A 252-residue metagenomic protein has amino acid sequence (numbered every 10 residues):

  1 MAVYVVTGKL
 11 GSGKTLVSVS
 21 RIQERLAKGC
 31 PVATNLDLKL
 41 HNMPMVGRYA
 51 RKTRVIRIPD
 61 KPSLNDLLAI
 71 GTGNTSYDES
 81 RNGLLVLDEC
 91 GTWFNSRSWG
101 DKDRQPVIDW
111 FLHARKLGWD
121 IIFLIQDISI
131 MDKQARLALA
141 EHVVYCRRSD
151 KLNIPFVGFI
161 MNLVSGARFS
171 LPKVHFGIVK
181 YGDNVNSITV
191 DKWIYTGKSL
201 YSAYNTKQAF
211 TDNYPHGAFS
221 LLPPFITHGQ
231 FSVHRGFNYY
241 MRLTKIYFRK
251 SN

Functional and structural regions predicted by a protein language model:
A2-L26: Glycine-rich P-loop/Walker A and Walker A-like loops and their local beta1-loop-alpha1 context in P-loop NTPases
V17, M43-M45, D132-R136: A short acidic (Asp/Glu
G29-P31, R81-L84, L117-F123: Loop/turn-to-beta-strand initiation segments
C30-K39: Short beta-strand-centered segment that lines the nucleotide-binding/catalytic pocket of NTP-utilizing
K39-D109: Conserved nucleotide-sensing/catalytic segment adjacent to the nucleotide-binding pocket in NTP-handling enzymes
C90-N184: Replace "adjacent to P-loop NTPase cores in ATP/GTP-dependent enzymes" with "adjacent to NTP-binding cores
F156-N252: Conserved P-loop NTPase motor module
